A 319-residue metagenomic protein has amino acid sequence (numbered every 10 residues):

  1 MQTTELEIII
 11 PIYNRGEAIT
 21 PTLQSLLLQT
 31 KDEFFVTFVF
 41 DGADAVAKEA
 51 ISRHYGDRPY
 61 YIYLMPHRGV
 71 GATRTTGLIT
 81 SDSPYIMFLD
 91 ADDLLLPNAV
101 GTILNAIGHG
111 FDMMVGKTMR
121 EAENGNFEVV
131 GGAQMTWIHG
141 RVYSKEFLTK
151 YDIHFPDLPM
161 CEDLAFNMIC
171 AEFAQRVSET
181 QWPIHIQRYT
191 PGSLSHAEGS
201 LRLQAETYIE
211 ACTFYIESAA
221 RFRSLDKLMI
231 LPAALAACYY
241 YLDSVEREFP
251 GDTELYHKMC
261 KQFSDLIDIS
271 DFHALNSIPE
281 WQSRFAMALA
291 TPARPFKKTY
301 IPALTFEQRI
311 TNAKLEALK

Functional and structural regions predicted by a protein language model:
Q2, F249-K319: Membrane-interface aromatic/basic loop that binds lipid-linked glycans or pyrophosphate carriers, typified by
T4-E7, S25, F35, A165: Cell-envelope/extracellular polymer assembly enzymes that use nucleotide-activated donors
N14-L28: Short, well-formed alpha-helical segments that are part of the catalytic scaffolds of diverse glycosyltransferases
D32, F40-E49, P66, D90: A conserved acidic beta->alpha catalytic loop
L64-S81: Glycine-rich, basic loop-to-helix element that forms the pyrophosphate-binding segment of sugar-nucleotide handling
I86: Short aromatic/hydrophobic "clamp" motif used to bind/position activated sugar donors
N98-F127: Conserved donor NDP-sugar-binding/catalytic core segment of glycosyltransferases
E128-L201: Conserved nucleotide-sugar donor-binding catalytic segment
